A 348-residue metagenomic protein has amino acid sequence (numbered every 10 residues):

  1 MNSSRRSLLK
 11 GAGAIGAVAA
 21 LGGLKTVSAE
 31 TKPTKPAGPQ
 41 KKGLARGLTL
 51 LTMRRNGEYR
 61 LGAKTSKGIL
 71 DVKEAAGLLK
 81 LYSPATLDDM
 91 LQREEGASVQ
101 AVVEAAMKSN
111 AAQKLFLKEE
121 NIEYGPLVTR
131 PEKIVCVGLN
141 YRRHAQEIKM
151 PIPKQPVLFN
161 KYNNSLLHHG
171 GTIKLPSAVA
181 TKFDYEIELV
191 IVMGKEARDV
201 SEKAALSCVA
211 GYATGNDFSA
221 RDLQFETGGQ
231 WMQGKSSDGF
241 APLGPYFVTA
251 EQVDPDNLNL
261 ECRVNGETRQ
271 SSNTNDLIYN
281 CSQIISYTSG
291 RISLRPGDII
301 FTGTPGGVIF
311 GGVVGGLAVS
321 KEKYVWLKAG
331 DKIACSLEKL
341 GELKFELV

Functional and structural regions predicted by a protein language model:
M1-S3: N-terminal secretory signal peptides
R5, K10-A12, S28-P156, K332-S336: N-terminal non-catalytic cap/leader segment that marks the start of a structured domain
G38-K41, L51, Y124-P126, Q146-K149 (+6 more regions): A generic local secondary-structure boundary/capping motif
A63-G68, M193-K195, N265-G266, L337-K339: Short acidic-glycine loop/turn motifs at beta-strand connectors
P126-L127, K133, T181-F183, S286 (+2 more regions): Residue "hotspots" at secondary-structure boundaries inside conserved domains
L139, K161-N163, G170, S177 (+6 more regions): Short, structured patches in soluble enzyme cores that scaffold and shape functional sites
I152-H169, Y185, A329-K339: Structural signature of FAD isoalloxazine-binding scaffolds in flavoprotein oxidoreductases
R221-V348: Catalytic-pocket segment enriched in acidic/His residues
